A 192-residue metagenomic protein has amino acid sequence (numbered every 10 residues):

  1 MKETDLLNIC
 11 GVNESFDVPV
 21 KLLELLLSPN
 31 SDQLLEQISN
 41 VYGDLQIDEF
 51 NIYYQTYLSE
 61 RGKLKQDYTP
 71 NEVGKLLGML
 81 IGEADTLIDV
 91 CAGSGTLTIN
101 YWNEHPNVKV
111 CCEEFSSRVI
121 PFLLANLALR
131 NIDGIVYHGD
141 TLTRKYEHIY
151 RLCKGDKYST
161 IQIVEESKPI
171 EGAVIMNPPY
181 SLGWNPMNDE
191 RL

Functional and structural regions predicted by a protein language model:
M1-L192: Class I S-adenosyl-L-methionine-dependent methyltransferase catalytic core
